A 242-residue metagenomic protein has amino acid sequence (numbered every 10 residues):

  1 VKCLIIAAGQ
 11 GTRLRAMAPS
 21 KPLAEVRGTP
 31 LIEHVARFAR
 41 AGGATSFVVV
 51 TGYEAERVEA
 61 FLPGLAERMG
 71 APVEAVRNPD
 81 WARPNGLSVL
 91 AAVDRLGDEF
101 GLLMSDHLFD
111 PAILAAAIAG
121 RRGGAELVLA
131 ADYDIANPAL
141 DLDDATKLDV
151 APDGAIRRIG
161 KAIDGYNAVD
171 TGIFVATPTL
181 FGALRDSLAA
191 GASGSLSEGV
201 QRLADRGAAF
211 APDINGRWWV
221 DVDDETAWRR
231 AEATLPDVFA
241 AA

Functional and structural regions predicted by a protein language model:
V1-C3, N167-A242: Conserved alpha/beta core of the MobA/IspD/sugar-nucleotide pyrophosphorylase nucleotidyltransferase superfamily
V1-M17, A208: N-terminal nucleotide-binding beta1-loop-alpha1 segment
K2-I5, T29-E99: Conserved N-terminal catalytic core of the sugar/cofactor nucleotidyltransferase
A7, T51, M104, A131: Short beta-strand/turn micro-motifs composed of small residues that flank or help shape donor/cofactor-binding pockets
P22, P72-E74, A155, A208-F210: Conserved beta-strand segments of alpha/beta enzyme cores
D98-L108: Short beta-strand-to-loop acidic/aromatic patch adjacent to the donor-nucleotide binding site
D110-A190: Conserved core of the sugar-phosphate nucleotidyltransferase
